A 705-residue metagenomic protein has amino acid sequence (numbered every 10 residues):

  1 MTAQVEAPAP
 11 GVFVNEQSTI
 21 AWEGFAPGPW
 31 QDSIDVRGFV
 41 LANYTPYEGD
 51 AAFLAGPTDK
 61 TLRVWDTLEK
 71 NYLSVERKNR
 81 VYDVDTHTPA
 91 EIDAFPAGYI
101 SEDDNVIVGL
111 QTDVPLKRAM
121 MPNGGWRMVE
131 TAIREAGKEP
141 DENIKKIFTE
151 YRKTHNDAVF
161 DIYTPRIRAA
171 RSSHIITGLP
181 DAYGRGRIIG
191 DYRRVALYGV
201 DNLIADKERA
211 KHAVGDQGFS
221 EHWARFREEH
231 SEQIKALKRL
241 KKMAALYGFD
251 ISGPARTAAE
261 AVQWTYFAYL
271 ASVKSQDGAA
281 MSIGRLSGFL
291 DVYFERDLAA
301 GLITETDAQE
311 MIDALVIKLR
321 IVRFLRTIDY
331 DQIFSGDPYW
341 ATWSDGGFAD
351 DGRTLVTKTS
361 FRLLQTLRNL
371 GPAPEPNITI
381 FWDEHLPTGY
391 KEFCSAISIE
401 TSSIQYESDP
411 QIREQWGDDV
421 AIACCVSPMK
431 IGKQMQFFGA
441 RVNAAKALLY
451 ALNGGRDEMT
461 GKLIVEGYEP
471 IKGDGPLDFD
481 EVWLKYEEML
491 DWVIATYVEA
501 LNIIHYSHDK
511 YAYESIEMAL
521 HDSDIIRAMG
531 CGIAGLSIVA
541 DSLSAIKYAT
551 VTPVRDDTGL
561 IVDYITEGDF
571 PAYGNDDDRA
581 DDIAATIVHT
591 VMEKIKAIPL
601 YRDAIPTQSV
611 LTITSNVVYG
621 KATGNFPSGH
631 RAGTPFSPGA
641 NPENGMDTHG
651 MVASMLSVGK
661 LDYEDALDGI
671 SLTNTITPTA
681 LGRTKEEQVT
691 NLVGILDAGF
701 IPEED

Functional and structural regions predicted by a protein language model:
T2-D705: Conserved catalytic cores of very large enzyme subunits
